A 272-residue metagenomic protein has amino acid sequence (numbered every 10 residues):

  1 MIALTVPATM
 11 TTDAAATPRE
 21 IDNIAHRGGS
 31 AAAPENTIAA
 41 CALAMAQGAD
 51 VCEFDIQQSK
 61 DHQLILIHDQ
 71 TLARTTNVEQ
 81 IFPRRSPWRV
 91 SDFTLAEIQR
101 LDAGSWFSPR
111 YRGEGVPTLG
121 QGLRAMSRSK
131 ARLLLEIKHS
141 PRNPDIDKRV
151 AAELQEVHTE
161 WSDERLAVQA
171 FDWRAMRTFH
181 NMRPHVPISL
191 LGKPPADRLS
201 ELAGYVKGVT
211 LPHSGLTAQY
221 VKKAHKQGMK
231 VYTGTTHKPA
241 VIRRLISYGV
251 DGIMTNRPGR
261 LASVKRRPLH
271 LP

Functional and structural regions predicted by a protein language model:
M1-A3: Sec-dependent N-terminal signal peptides
T5-P272: Phosphate-group recognition and catalysis centered on beta-loop-alpha active-site segments
